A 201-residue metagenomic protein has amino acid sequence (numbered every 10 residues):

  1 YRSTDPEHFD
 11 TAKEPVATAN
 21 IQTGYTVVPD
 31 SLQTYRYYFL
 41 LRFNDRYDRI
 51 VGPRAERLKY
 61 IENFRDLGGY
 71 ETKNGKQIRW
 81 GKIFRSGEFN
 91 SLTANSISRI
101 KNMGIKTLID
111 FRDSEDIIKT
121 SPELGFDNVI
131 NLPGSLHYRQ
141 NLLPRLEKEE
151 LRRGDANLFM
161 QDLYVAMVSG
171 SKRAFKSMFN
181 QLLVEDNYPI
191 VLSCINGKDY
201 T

Functional and structural regions predicted by a protein language model:
Y1-V191: Cys-dependent protein tyrosine phosphatase-like superfamily
Y188-T201: A phosphate-binding catalytic loop at a beta-strand-loop-alpha-helix junction that coordinates phosphoryl groups
